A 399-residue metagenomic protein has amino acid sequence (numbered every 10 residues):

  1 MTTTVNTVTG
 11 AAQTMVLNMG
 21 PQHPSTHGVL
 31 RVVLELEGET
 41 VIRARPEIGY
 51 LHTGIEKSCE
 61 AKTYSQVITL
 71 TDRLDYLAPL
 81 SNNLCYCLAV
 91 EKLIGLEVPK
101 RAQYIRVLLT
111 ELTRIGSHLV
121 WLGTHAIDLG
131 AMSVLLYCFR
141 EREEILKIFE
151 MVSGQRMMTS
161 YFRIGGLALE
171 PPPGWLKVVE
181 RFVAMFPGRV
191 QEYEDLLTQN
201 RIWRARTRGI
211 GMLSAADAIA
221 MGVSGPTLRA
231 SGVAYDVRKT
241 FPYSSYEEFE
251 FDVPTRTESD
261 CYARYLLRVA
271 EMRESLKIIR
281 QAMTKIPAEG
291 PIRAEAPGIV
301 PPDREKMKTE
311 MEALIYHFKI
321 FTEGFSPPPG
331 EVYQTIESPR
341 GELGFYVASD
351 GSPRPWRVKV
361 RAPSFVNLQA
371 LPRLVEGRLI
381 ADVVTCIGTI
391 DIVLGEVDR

Functional and structural regions predicted by a protein language model:
M1-R399: Metal/cofactor-centered catalytic core regions of large enzymes
